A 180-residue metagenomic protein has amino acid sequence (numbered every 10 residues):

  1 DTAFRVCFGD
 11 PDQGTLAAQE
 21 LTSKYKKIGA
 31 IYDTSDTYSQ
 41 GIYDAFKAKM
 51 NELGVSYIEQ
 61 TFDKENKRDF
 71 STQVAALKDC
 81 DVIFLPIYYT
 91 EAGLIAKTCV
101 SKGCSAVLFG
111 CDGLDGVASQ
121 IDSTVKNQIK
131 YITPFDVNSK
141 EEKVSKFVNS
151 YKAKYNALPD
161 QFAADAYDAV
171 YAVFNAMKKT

Functional and structural regions predicted by a protein language model:
D1, R5-C7, L108-G113: Short beta-strand elements of ligand-binding domains
D1, V6, T61-S71, Y89-G93 (+1 more regions): Beta-alpha junction/loop-to-helix N-cap segments that form part of ligand/metal-binding clefts
T2-F62, V173: An alpha-beta-alpha
Q13-L16, F62-L77, E141-S145: Structural motif
G14, T37-G41, D69-F70, A92-I95 (+1 more regions): Extracytoplasmic/secreted cell-surface and envelope-processing proteins
I28-Y32, C80-Y89, I95, A106-C111 (+1 more regions): Periplasmic-binding protein-like
A96-Y167: Extracellular/periplasmic periplasmic-binding protein-like sensory domains
N175-T180: Extracellular/periplasmic bilobal clamshell ligand-binding domains
